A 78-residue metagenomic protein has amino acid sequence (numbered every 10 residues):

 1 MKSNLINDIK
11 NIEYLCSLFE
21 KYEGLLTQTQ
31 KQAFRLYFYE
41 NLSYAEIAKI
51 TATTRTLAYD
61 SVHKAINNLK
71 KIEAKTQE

Functional and structural regions predicted by a protein language model:
M1-S17: Acidic, proline/glycine-rich intrinsically disordered inter-domain spacer in sigma factors
S3-I6, N68-E78: C-terminal edge and immediately downstream basic/flexible tail or linker adjoining helix-turn-helix-like DNA-binding
S17-L26: Short amphipathic alpha-helical boundary/capping segments
Q28-E40: Short amphipathic alpha helix immediately N-terminal
A33-F34, E46-A48, A58: Hydrophobic positions on the alpha-helical face of helix-turn-helix-like DNA-binding modules
T53-E73: DNA-recognition helix of helix-turn-helix
